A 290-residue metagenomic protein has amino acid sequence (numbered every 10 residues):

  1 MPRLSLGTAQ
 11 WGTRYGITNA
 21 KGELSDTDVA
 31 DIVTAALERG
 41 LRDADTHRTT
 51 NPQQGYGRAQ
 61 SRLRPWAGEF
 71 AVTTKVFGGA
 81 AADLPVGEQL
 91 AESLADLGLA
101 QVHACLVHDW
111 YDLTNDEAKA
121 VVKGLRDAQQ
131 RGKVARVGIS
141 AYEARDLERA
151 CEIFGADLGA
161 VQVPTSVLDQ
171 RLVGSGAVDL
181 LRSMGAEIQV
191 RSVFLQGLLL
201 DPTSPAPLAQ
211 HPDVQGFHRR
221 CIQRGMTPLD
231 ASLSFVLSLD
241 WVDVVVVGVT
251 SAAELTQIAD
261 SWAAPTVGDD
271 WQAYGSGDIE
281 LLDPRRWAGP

Functional and structural regions predicted by a protein language model:
M1-F70: N-terminal binding-site loop/beta-alpha segment at the start of enzyme catalytic domains that lines or forms
G12-T27, K75-L84, W110-T114: Active-site mouth loops of central-metabolism enzymes
G22-A36, A82-L97, E143-R149: Short, acidic/polar
E38-L41, L99-V102, V134, L158 (+1 more regions): A structural motif
H47-R62, G79-L84, D112-D116, R145 (+1 more regions): Acidic-and-aromatic substrate-binding clefts and catalytic sites of carbohydrate-active enzymes
R62-A71, A91-A100, D127-Q129, A150-G155 (+1 more regions): Acidic (Asp/Glu)-rich catalytic clusters
L97-L113: Active-site groove signature of glycoside hydrolases
D109-P290: Beta/alpha (TIM)-barrel catalytic core signal, keyed to glycine-rich beta->alpha loops juxtaposed to Asp/Glu that bind
